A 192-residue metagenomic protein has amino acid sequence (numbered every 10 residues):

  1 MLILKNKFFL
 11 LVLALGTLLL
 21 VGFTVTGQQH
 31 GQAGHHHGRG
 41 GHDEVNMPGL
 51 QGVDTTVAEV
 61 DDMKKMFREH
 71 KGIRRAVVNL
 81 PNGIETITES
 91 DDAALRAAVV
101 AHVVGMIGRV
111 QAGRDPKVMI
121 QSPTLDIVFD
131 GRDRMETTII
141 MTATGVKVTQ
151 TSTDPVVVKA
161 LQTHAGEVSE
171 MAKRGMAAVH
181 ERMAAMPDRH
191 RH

Functional and structural regions predicted by a protein language model:
M1-L4, V25: Short, aromatic- and cysteine-enriched interfacial helices/patches that mediate contacts at lipid membranes
I3-V12: Bacterial N-terminal signal peptides that target proteins for export
V12-V21: Bacterial N-terminal signal peptides
V21-H192: Intrinsically disordered, low-complexity terminal tails/loops enriched in metal-binding residues
